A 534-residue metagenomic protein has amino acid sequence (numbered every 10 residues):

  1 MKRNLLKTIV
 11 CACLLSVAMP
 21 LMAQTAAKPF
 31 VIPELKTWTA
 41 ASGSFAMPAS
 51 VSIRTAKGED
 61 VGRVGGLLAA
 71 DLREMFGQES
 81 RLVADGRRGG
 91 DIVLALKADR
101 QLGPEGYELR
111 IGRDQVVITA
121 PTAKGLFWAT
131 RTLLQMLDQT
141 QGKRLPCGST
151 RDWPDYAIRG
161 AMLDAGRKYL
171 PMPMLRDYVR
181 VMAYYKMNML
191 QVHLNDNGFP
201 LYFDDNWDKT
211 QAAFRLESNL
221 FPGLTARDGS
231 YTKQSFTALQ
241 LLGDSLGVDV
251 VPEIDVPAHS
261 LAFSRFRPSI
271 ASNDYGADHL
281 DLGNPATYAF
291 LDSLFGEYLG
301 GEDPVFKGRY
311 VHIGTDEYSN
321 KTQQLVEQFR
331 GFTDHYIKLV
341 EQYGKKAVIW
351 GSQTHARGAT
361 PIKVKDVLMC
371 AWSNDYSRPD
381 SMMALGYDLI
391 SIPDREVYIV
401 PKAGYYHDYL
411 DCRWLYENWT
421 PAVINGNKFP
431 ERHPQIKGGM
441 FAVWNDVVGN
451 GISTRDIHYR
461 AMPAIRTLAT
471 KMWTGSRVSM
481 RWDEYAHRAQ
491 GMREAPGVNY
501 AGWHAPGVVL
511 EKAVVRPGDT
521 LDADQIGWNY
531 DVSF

Functional and structural regions predicted by a protein language model:
M1-V10: Bacterial N-terminal signal peptides that target proteins for export
S16, L21-P154, A347-A356, K363 (+2 more regions): Acidic, contiguous N-terminal accessory segments
Q101-H279, A286, D292-Y310, L339 (+1 more regions): Feature activates predominantly on carbohydrate-active enzymes
R159-M162, Q191-V192, V251-P252, Y310-H312 (+5 more regions): Structural recognition of the beta-strand scaffold that forms the well-ordered cores of secreted hydrolase catalytic
G166, N195-F199, D255-H259, D316-Y318 (+4 more regions): Active-site beta-loop-alpha junctions enriched in small/polar residues
F263, P268-L368, W372-G386: Active-site neighborhood of glycoside hydrolase catalytic domains
P361-V367, N374-G527: Flexible, acidic glycine-rich loops studded with aromatic residues
